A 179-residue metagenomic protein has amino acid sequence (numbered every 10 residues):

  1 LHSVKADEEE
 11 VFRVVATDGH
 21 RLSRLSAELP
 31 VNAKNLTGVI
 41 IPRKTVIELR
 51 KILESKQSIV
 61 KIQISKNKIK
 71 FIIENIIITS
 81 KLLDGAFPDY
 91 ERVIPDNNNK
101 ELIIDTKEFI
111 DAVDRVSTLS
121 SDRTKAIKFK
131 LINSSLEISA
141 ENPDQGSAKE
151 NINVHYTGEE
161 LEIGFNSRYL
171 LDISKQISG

Functional and structural regions predicted by a protein language model:
L1-S26, N32-L83, N98-G179: DNA polymerase processivity clamps
A86: Glycine-rich, pocket-lining loop/helix-strand segments that form or immediately flank
V93-N97: Short hinge/gating elements
